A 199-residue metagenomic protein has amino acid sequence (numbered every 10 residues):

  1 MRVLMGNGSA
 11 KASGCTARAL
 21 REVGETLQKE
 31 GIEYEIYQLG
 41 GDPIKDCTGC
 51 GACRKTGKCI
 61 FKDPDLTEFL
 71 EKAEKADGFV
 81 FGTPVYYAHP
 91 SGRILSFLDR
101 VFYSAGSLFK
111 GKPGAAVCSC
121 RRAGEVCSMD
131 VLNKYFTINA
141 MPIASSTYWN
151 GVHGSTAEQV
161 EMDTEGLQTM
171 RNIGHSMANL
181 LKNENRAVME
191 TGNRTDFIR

Functional and structural regions predicted by a protein language model:
R2-E30: N-terminal beta1-alpha1 ligand-phosphate binding loop
I32-D42: A short beta-strand-loop structural module common to alpha/beta enzyme folds
D42-A73, R194-R199: Cysteine-cluster motifs in flexible loop/terminal segments that predominantly coordinate metals
G51-K55, N133, M162-D163: Short, hinge-like loop/turn segments at secondary-structure boundaries
K58-Y148: Helix-loop-strand module that forms the ligand-binding subsite of alpha/beta enzymes
K62, P142-R199: Glycine-rich phosphate/pyrophosphate-binding loop and the adjoining helix
